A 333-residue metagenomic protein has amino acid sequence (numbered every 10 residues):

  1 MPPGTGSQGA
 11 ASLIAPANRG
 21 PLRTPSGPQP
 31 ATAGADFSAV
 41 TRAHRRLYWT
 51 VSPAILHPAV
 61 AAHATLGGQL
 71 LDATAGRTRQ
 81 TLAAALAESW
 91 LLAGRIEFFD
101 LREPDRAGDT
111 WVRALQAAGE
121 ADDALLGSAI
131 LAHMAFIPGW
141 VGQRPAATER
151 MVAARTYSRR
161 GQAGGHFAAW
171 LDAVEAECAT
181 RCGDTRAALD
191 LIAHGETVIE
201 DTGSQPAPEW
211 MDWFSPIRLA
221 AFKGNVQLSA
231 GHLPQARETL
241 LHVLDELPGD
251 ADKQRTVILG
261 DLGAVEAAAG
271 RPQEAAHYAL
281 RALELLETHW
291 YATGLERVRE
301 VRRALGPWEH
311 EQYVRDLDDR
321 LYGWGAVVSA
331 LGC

Functional and structural regions predicted by a protein language model:
M1-A39: Compositionally biased, long intrinsically disordered regions
P25-G34, S38-C333: Conserved binding/catalytic microenvironments
